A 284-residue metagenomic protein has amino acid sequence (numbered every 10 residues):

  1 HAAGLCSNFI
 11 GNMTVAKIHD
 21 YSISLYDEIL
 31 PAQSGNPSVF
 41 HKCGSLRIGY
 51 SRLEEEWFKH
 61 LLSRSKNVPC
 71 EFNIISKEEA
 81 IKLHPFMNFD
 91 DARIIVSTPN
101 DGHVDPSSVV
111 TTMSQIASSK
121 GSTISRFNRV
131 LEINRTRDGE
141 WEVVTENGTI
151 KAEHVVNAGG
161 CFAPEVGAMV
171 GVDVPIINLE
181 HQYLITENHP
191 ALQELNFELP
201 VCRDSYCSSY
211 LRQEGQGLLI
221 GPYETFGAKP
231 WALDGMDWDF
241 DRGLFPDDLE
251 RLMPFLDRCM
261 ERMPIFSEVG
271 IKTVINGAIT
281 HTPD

Functional and structural regions predicted by a protein language model:
G4-L83, Y206-L211, G215-L219, D239: Dinucleotide-binding Rossmann-like beta1-alpha1 core, especially the glycine-rich loop that anchors the ADP
I10, G160-C161, E224: Short glycine-/small-residue-rich Rossmann-like dinucleotide-binding loops
K17-D20, I48-W57, V96-S118, S125 (+1 more regions): Short beta-strand to alpha-helix junction loop
F40-K42, S125, I177-H181, M263-I275: A short coil-to-beta-strand element that immediately follows conserved catalytic motifs
L53, H84-A92, N134-E142, I150 (+1 more regions): A short, glycine/Asx- and small/polar-enriched loop/turn that sits immediately N-terminal to a beta-strand
V96-H154, F162: Helical element adjacent to the flavin cofactor pocket in flavoenzyme catalytic cores
T145, T149-E198: Central helical "cap/lid" subdomain
V172-D173, H189-D284: Active-site lid/adjacent beta-loop-alpha segment flanking the redox-cofactor pocket in flavoenzymes
